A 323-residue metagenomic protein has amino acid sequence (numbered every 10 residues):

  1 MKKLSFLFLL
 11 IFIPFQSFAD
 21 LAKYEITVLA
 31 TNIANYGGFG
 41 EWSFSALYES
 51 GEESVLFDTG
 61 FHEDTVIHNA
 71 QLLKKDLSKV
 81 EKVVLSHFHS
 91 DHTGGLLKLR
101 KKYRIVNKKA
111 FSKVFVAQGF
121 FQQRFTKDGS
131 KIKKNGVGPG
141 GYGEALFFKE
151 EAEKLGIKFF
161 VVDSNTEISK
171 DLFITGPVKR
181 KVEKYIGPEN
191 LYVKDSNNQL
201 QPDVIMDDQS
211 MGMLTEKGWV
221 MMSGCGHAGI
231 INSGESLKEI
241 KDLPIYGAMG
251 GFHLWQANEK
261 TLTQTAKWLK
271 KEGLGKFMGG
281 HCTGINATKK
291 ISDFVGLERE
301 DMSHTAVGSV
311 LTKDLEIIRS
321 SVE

Functional and structural regions predicted by a protein language model:
E25-L73, V204, D208-M222: Conserved beta-strand hairpin/beta-sheet module of binuclear metal-dependent hydrolase folds, prominently
Y36, W42, E63-T65, H89-T93 (+5 more regions): Active-site environment of divalent metal-dependent phosphoester hydrolases
F39, E53-K82, I105, L191-K194 (+2 more regions): Pre-active-site segment of Zn-dependent metallo-hydrolases
V80-S90, V114: Metallo-beta-lactamase
G119-Q209, D301-E316, S320: Metallo-beta-lactamase
G156-F159, W268-E323: Binuclear metal-ion centers of metallo-dependent hydrolases, dominated by the metallo-beta-lactamase
Y185-N190, Q199-I245, G250-H253: Active-site-proximal loop/helix segments of hydrolase catalytic cores
